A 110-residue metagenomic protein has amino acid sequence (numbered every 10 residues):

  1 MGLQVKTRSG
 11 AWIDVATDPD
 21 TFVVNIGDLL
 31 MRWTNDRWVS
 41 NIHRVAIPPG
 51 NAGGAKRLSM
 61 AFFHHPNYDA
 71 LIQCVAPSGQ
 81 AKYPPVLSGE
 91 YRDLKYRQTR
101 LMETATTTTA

Functional and structural regions predicted by a protein language model:
M1-A110: C-terminal flanking tails of non-heme Fe-dependent oxygenases
